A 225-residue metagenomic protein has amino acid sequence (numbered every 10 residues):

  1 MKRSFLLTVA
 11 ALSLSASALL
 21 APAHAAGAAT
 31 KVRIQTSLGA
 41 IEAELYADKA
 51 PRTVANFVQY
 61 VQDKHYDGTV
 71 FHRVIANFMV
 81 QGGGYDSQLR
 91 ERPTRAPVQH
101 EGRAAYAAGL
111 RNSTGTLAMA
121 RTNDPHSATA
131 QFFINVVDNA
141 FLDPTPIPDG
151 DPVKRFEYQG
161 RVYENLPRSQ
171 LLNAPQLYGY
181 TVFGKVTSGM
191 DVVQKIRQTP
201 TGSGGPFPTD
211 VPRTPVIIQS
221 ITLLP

Functional and structural regions predicted by a protein language model:
M1-S4: Positively charged n-region of N-terminal signal peptides that target proteins for export
L7, L20-P225: Cyclophilin-like peptidyl-prolyl cis-trans isomerases
T8-A18: Bacterial N-terminal signal peptides
